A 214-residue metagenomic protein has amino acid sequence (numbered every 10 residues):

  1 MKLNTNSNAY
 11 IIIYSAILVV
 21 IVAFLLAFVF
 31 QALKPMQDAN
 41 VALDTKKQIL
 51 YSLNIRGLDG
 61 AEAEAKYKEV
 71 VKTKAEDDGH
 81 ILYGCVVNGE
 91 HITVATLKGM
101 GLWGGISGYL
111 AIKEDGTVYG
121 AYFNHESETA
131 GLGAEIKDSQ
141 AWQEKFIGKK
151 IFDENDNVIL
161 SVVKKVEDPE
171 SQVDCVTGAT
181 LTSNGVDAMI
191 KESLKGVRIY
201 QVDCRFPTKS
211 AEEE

Functional and structural regions predicted by a protein language model:
K2-E214: Flexible, solvent-exposed loop/hinge segments and secondary-structure transition points
